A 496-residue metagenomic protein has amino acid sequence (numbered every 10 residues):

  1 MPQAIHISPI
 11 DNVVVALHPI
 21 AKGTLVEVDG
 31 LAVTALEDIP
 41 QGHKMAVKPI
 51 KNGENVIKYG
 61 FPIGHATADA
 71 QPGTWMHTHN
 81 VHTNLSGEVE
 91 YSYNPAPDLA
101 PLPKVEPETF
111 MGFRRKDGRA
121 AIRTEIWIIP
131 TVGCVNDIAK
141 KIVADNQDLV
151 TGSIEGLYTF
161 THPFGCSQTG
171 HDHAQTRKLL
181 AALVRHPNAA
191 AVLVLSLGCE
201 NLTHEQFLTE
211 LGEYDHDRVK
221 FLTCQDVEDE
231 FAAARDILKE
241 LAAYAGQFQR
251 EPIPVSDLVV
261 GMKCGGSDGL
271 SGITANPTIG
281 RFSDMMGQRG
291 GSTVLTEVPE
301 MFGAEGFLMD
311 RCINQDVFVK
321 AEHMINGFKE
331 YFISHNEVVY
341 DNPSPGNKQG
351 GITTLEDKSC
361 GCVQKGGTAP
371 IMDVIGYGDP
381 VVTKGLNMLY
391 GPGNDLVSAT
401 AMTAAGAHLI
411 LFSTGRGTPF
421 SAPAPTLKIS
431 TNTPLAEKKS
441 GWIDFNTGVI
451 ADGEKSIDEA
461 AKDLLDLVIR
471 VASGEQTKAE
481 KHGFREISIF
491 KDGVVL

Functional and structural regions predicted by a protein language model:
M1-L409, R416-L496: Metallocofactor- and cofactor-centric catalytic cores in central/energy metabolism, strongly enriched
